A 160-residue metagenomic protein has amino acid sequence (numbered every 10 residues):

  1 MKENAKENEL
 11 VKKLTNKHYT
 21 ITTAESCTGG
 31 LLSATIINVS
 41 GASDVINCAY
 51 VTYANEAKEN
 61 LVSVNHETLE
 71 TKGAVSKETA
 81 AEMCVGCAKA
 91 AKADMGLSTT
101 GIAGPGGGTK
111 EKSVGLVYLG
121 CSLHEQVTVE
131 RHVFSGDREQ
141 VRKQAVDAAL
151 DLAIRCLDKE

Functional and structural regions predicted by a protein language model:
M1-E160: Short alpha-helical segments enriched in small residues
